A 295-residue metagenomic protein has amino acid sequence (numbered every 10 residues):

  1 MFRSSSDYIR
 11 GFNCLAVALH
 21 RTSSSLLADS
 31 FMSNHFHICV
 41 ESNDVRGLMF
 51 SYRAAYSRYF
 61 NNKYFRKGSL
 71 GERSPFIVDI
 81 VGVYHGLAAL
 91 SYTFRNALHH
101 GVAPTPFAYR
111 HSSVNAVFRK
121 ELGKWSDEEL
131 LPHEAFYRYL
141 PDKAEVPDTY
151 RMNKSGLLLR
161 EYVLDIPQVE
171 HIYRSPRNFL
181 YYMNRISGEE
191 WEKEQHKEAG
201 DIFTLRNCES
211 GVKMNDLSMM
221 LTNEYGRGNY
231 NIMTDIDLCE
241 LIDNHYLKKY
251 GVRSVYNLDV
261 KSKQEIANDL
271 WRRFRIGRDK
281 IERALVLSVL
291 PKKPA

Functional and structural regions predicted by a protein language model:
M1-A28, S42-A295: Short Pro-Cys-Gly-centered "Cys-loop" motif that presents a nucleophilic cysteine in a tight turn
H35-S42: Short beta-strand->loop micro-motif that forms the acidic, two-metal-ion catalytic signature in nucleotide-processing
